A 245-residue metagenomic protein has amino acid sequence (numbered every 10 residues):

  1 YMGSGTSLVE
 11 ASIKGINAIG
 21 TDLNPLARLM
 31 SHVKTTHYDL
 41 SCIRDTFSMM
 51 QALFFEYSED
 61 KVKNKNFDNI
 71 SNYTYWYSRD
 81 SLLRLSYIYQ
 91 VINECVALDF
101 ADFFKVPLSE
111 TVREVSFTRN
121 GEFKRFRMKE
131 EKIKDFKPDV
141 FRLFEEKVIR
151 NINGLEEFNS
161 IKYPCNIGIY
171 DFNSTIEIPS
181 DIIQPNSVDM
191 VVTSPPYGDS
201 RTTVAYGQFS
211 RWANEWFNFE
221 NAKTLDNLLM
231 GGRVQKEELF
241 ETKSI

Functional and structural regions predicted by a protein language model:
Y1-K14, A18-P25, S31, F104 (+1 more regions): Conserved proline-anchored active-site loop of SAM-dependent methyltransferases that bridges a beta-strand
I13-K14, I19-T21, P25-L98, D102-E110: Non-catalytic nucleic-acid substrate-recognition regions in nucleic-acid-modifying enzymes
S31, M50-L53, D135-F136, E220-N227: Short C-terminal domain-edge/linker segments immediately following a structured domain
T36-H37, N186, G207-W212: Glycine-rich, phosphate-binding/catalytic loops in enzymes
C42, S58-D68, K132-I133, M230-F240: Noncatalytic linker/hinge segments flanking ATPase motor cores
F47-M50, V148, S210-W216: Short, Φ-rich (hydrophobic/aromatic) sequence segments
L82-T193, G198-A205: SAM-dependent nucleic-acid methyltransferase catalytic core
Y197-I245: SAM-dependent methyltransferase catalytic-core segment centered on the flexible catalytic loop and adjoining short
